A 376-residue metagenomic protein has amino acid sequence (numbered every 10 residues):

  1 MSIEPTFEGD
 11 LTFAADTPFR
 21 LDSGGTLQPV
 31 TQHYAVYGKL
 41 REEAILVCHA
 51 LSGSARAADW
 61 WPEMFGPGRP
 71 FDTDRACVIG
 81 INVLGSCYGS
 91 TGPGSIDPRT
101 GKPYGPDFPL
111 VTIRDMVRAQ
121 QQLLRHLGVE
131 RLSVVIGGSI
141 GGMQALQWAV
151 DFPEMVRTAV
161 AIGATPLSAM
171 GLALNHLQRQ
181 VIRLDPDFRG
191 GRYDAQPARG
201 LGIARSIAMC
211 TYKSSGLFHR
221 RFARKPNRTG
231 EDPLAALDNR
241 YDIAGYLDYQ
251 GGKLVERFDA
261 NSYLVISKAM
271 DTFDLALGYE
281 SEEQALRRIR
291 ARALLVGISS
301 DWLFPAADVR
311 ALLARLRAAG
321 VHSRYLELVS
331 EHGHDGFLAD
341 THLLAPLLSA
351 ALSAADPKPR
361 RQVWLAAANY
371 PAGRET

Functional and structural regions predicted by a protein language model:
M1-V47, L365, T376: Catalytic-loop region of hydrolases
A35-P98: N-terminal cap/lid subdomain of alpha/beta-hydrolase-fold enzymes
G101-D107, R114-S133: Conserved acidic catalytic loop of the alpha/beta-hydrolase fold
R131-G171: Conserved hydrolase catalytic core segment
A161-K253: Alpha/beta-hydrolase-fold enzymes
G278, W302-A311: Conserved alpha/beta-hydrolase "acid-adjacent" motif
I289, L295-G297: Short beta-strand/loop motif that positions the catalytic acidic residue of the alpha/beta-hydrolase fold
A311, R317-T376: Catalytic active-site module of serine/aspartate enzymes centered on a nucleophile-bearing elbow/loop
